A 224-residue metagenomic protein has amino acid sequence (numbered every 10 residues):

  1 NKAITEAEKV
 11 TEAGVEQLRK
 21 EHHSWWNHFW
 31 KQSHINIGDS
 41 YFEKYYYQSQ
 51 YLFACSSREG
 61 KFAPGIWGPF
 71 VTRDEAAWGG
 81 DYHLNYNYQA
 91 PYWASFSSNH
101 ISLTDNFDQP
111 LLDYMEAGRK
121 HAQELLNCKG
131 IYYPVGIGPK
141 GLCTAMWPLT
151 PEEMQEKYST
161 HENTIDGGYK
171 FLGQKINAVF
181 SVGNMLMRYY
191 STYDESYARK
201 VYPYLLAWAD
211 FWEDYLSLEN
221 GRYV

Functional and structural regions predicted by a protein language model:
N1-D81, I101-D105, L111-Q123: Acidic/polar, glycine-enriched structural segments that form the non-catalytic walls/loops of the carbohydrate-binding
S57-L84, W93, I101-G183, Y189-K200 (+3 more regions): Helix-terminus loop motifs that line ligand-binding clefts
